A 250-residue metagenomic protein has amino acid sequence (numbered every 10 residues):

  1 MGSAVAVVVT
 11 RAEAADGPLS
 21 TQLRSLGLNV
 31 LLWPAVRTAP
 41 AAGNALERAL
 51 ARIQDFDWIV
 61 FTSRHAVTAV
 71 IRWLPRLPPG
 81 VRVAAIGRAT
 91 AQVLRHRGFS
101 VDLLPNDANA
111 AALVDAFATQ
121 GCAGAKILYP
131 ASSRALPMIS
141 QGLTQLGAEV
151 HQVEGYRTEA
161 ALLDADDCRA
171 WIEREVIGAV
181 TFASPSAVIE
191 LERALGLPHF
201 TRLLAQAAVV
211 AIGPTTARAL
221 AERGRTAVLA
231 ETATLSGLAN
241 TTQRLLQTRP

Functional and structural regions predicted by a protein language model:
M1-P250: Signature of uroporphyrinogen-III synthase
